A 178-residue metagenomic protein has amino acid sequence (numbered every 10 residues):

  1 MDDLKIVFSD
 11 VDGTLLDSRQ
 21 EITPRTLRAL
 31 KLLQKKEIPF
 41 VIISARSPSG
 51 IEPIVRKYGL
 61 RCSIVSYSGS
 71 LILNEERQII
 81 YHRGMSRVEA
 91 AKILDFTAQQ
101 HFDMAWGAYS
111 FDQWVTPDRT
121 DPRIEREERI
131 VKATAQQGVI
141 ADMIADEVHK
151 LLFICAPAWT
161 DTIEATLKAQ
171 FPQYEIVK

Functional and structural regions predicted by a protein language model:
D2-D3, E37: Short loop/turn elements that form and flank the Walker-type P-loop nucleotide-binding site in RecA-like NTPase cores
D3, G59-L60, E147: Short loop/turn motifs at secondary-structure junctions
D3-R19, I93: Asp-based phosphoryl-transfer active-site loop
I6, S63, L151: Short, Asp-centered acidic motifs that coordinate Mg2+ and/or phosphate in catalytic or ligand-binding sites
S9, L71-N74, D142-D146: Short, basic/glycine-rich phosphate-binding loops at helix/coil junctions that contact nucleotide phosphates
D10, Y67, I154: Conserved residues at the C-terminal ends of beta-strands
E21-R123: Active-site phosphate-binding/coordination module
D103-K178: Conserved acidic, metal-coordinating active-site core of Asp-based, Mg2+-dependent phosphoryl-transfer enzymes
